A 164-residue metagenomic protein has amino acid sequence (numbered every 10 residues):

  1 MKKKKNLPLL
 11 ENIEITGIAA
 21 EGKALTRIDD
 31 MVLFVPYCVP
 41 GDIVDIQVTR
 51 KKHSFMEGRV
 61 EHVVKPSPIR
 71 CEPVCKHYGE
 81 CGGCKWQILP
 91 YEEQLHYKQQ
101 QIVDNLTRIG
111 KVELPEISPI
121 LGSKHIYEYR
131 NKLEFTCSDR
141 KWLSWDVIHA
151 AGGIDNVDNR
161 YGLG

Functional and structural regions predicted by a protein language model:
M1-G164: Accessory RNA-recognition modules of RNA-modification enzymes
